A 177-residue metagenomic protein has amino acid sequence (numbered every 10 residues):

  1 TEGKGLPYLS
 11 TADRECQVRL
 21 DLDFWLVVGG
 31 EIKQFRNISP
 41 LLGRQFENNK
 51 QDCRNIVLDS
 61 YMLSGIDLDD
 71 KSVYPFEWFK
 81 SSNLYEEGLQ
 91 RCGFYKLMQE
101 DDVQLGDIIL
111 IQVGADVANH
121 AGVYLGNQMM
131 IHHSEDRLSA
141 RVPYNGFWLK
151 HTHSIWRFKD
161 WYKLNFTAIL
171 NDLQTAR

Functional and structural regions predicted by a protein language model:
T1-L9: Short HxH-centered metal-ligating active-site micro-motif
Y8-A12, H133: Short, compact, well-ordered microdomains
D13-P40: Divalent-metal-activated hydrolytic enzyme cores
G30, Q34-Q45, L170-A176: Intrinsically disordered, low-complexity, Pro/Ser/Thr/Asn/Gly/Ala-rich spacer/linker segments adjacent to signal
E47-S64: Active-site nucleophilic cysteine motif
M62-D67, F79-S82: Anionic-ligand-binding alpha/beta catalytic cores of soluble enzymes and soluble regulatory domains that recognize
V73-S139, Y144-N145: ...with weaker cross-activation on analogous glycine-rich loops/strands in unrelated enzymes
H153-R177: Low-complexity, Gly/Ser/Thr/Pro-rich intrinsically disordered linker/tail segments
